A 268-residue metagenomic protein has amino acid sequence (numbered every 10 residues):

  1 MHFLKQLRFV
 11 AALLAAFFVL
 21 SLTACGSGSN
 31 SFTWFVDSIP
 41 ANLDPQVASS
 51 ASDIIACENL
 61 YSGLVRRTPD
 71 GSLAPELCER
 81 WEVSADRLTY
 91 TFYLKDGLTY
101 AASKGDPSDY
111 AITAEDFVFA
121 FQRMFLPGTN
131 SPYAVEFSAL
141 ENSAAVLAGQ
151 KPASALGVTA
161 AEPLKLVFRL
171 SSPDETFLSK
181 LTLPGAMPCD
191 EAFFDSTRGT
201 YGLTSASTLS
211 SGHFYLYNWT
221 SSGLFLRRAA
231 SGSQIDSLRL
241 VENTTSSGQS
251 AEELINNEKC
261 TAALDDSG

Functional and structural regions predicted by a protein language model:
H2-A11: Bacterial N-terminal signal peptides that target proteins for export
T23-A24: C-terminal motif of bacterial Sec signal peptides marking the signal peptidase cleavage site
N30-A41, T89-Y93, F117-A120, L166-V167 (+3 more regions): Short, well-ordered beta-strand elements
F35-A85, Q122, T129, L209-S210: N-terminal lobe/hinge region of extracytoplasmic solute-binding protein
G71-Y100, N130-E191: Surface-exposed ligand-recognition segments of extracellular binding domains, strongest in the long/variable loop
R80-E136, S247, A251-N257: Aromatic- and charge-enriched surface segment that lines or borders ligand/interaction sites
A153-A155, E162-L164, R169-S237, Q249: Gly/Pro-rich hinge or "lid" segments in bacterial periplasmic/extracellular proteins
Y217-F225, V241-G268: Extracellular/periplasmic solute-recognition and catalytic clefts
